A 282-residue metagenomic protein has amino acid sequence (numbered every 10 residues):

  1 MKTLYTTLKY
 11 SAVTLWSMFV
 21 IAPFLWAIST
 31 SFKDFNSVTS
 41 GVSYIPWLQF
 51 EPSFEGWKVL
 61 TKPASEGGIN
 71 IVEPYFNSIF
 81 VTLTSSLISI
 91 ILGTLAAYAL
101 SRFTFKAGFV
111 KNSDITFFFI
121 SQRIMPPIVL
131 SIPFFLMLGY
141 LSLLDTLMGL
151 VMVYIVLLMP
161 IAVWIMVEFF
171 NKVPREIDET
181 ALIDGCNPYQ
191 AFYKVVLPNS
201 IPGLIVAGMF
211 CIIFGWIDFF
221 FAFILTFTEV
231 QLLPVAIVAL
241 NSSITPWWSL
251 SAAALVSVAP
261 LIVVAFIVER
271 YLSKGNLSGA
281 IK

Functional and structural regions predicted by a protein language model:
M1-K282: A hydrophobic, multi-pass inner-membrane permease signature
